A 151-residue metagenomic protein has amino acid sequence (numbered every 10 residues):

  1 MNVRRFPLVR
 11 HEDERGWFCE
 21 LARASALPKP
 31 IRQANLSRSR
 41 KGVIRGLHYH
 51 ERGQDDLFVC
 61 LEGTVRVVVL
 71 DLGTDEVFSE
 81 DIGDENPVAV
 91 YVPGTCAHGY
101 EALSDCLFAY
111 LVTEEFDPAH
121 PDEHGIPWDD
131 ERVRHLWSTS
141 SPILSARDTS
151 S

Functional and structural regions predicted by a protein language model:
M1-V88, C106-S151: Non-catalytic, conserved peripheral segments adjacent to functional cores
E85-L103: Conserved SET/PR-domain catalytic core that frames the SAM/AdoMet-binding pocket
